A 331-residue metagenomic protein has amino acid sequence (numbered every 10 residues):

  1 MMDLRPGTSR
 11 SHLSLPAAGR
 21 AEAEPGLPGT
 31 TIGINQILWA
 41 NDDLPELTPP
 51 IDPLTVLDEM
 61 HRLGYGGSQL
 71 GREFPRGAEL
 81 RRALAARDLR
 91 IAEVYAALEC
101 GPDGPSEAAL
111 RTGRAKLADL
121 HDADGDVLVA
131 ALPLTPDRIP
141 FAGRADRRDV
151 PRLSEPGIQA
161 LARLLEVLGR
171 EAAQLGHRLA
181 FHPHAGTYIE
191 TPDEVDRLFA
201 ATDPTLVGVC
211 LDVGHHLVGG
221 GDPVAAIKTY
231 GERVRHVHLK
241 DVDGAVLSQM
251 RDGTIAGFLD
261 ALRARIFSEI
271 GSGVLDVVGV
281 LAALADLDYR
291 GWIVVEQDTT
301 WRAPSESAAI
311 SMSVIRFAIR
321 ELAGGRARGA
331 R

Functional and structural regions predicted by a protein language model:
M2-D126, E155-P156, A162, V207-G208 (+2 more regions): N-terminal pre-domain/capping segments
H12, P16, R20-E22, S106-V209: Active-site acidic/histidine proton-transfer and metal-coordination neighborhood in alpha/beta enzyme cores
L47-I51, T135-D146, L247-D260: Short, flexible, mixed-charge acidic loops at enzyme active sites
G67-L80, E99-R111, A185-T191, V213-G221 (+3 more regions): Acidic-and-aromatic substrate-binding clefts and catalytic sites of carbohydrate-active enzymes
Q69, E93, V129, A180 (+2 more regions): Conserved beta-strand positions in the central sheet of alpha/beta enzyme cores
A162-V274, A323-R331: Acidic/histidine-rich catalytic cores of soluble enzymes
G271-D286: A short, acidic, amphipathic alpha-helical segment used as a generic capping/interface helix at domain edges
